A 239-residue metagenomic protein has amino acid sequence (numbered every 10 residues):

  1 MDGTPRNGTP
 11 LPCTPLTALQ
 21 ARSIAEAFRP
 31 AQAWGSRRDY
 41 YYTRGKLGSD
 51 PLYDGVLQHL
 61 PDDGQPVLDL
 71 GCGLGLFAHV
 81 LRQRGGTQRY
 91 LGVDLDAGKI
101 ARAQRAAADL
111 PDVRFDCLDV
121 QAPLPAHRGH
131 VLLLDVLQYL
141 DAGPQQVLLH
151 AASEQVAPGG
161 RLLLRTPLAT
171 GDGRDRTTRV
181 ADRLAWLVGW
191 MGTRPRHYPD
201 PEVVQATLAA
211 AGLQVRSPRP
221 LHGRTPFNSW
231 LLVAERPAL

Functional and structural regions predicted by a protein language model:
D2-Q65, L74-L124, G143-P144, L163-L239: Class I (Rossmann-like) S-adenosyl-L-methionine-dependent methyltransferase catalytic domain, capturing the SAM-binding
L70: Conserved beta-strand/loop positions that form the S-adenosyl-L-methionine
G129: Conserved acidic residues
L132: A conserved beta-strand element that flanks and buttresses the S-adenosyl-L-methionine
D135-V136: Short catalytic micro-motifs in class I SAM-dependent methyltransferases
Q146-P158: A short glycine-rich, Lys/Arg-flanked "PGG" loop and its adjoining helix->strand segment in the class I
